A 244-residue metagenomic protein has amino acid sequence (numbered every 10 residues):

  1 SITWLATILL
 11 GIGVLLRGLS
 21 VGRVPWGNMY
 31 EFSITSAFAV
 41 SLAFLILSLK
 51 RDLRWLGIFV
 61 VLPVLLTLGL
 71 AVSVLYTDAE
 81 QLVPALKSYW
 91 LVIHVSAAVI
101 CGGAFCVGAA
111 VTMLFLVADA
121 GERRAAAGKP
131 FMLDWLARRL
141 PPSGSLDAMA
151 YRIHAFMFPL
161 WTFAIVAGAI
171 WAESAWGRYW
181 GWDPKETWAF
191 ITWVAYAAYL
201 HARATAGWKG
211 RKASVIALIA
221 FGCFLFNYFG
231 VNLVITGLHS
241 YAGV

Functional and structural regions predicted by a protein language model:
S1-Q81, I93-A120, P130, L136 (+2 more regions): Hydrophobic cores of alpha-helical transmembrane segments in multi-pass integral membrane proteins
Q81-Y89: Alpha-helical transmembrane segments and their interfaces in multipass membrane proteins
